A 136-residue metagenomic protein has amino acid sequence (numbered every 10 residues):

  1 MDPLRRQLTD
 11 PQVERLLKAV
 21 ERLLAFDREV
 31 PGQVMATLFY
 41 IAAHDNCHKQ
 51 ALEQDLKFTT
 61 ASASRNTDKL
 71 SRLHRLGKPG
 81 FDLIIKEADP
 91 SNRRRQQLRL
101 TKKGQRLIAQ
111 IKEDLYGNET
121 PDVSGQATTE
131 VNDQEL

Functional and structural regions predicted by a protein language model:
M1-E29, L100: N-terminal leader segment of winged-helix/HTH proteins
E21-T59: N-terminal helix-turn-helix DNA-binding core of bacterial DNA-binding proteins
A63-T67: Helix-turn-helix DNA-binding helix
S71-K78: C-terminal flanking helix
K78-R93: Beta-hairpin "wing" of winged helix-turn-helix
P90-I108: Basic, amphipathic "hinge/linker" alpha-helix immediately C-terminal to the N-terminal HTH DNA-binding motif
Q105-L136: Amphipathic alpha-helical dimerization/coiled-coil segments that flank or bridge DNA-binding/regulatory modules
